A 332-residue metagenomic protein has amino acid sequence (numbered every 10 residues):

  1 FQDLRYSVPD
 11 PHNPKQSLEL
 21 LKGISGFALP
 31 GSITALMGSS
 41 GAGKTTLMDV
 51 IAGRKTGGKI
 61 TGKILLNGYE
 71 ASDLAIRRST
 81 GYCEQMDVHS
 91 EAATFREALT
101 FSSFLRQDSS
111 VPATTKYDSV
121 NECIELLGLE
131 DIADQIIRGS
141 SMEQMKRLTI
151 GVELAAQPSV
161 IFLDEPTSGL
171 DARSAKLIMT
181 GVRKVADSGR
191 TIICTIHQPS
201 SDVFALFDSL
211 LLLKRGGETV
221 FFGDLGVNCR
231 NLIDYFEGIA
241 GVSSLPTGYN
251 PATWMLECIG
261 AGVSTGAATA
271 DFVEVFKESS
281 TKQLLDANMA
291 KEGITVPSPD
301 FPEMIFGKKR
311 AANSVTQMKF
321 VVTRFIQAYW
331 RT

Functional and structural regions predicted by a protein language model:
F1-S25, P30-S32, S39, K59-L66 (+5 more regions): Topological signature of polytopic alpha-helical transporters
M48, A92-T100: Short coil-to-helix segment of the ABC ATPase nucleotide-binding domain corresponding to the Q-loop/switch region
I51-R54: Helix-to-loop junction immediately C-terminal to a conserved catalytic motif
I136-S140: Conserved ABC ATPase signature
E153-L154: ABC ATPase C-loop
Q157: Conserved catalytic motifs of ABC-family nucleotide-binding domains
I161-E165: Catalytic Walker B motif of ABC-type/P-loop ATPase nucleotide-binding domains
A175-S188: Helical segment within the ABC ATPase nucleotide-binding domain
